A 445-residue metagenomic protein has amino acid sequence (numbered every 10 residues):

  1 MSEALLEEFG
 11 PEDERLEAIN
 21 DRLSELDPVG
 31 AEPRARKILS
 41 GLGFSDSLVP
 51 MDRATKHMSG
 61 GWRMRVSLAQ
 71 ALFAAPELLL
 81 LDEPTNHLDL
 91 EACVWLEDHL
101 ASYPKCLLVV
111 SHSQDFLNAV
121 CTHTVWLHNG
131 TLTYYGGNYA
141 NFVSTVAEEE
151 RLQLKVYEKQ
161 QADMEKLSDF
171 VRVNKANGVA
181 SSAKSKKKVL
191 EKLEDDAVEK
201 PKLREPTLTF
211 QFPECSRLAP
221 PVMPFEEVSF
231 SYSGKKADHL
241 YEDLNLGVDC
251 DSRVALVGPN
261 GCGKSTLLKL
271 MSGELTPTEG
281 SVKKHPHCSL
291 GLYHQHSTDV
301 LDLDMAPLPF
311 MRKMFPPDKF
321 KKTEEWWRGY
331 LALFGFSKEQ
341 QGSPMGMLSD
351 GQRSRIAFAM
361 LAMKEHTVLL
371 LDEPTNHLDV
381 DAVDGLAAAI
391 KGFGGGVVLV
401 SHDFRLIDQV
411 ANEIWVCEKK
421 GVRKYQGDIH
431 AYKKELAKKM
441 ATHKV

Functional and structural regions predicted by a protein language model:
M1-K155, F212-V445: ABC ATP-binding cassette signature C-motif
L6, V143, R172-K175, E191-E194: A structural signal for long alpha-helical coiled-coils and helix-turn connectors that form the cytosolic signaling
G30-A31, D46, G178-S182, K192-R204 (+1 more regions): Proline-centered turn/helix-capping motifs that create local helix->coil transitions or kinks
R36-G43, S168-F170, K188-D195: Short amphipathic coiled-coil heptad-repeat segments
Q153-N174, G178-K188, T207, Q211 (+1 more regions): ABC ATPase nucleotide-binding domains
K200-S216: Short, flexible cytosolic linker that couples an ABC transmembrane/permease module to its adjacent nucleotide-binding
